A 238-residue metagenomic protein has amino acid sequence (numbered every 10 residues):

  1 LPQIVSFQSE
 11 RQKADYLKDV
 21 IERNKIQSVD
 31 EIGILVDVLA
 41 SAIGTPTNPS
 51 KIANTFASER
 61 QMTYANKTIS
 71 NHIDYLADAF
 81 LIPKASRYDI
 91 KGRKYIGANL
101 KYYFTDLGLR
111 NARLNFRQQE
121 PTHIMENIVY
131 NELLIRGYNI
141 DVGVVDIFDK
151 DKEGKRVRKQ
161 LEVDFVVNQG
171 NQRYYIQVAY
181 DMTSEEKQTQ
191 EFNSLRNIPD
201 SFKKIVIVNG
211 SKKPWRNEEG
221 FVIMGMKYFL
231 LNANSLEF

Functional and structural regions predicted by a protein language model:
L1-P46: Interdomain motor-coupling "hinge/lid" segment immediately C-terminal to the ATP-binding subdomain of NTP-driven enzymes
P2, S6, V29-G33, S50 (+3 more regions): Non-catalytic, well-ordered alpha-helical scaffold segments
V20-S28, S58, Y64, R87: C-terminal helical "lid" subdomain and adjoining coupling/linker elements of P-loop NTPases
D37-S41, A57, L134: Short, locally clustered residues in the helix-turn-helix/winged-helix DNA-binding domain
V38, I52-T55, H72: Short acidic/histidine-centered micro-motifs embedded in hydrophobic/aromatic stretches that mark compact functional
N48-Q61: DNA-recognition alpha helix
T68-F238: A cross-kingdom feature that marks ATP-driven nucleic-acid transaction machinery
